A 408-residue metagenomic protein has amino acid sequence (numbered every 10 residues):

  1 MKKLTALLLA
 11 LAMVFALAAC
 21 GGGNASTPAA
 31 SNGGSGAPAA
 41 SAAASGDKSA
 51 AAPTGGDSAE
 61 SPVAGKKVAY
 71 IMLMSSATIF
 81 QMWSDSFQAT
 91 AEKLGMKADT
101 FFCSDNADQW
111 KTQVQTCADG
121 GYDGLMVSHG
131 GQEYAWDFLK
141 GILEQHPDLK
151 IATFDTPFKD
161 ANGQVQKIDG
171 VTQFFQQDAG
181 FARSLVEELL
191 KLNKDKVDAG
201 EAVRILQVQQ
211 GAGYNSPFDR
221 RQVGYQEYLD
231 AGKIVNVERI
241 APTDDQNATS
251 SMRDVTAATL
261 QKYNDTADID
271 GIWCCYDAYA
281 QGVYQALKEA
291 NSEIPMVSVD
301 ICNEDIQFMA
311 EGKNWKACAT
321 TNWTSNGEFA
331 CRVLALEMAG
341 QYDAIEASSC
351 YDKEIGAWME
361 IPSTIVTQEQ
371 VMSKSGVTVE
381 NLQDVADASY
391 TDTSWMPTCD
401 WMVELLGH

Functional and structural regions predicted by a protein language model:
M1-K67, E92, D119, G141-D148 (+2 more regions): Short, low-complexity disordered leader/linker segments with a strong preference for bacterial N-terminal type II
A50-E60, A64-K66, A202-A212, F329-H408: Hinge/cleft segment of the Venus flytrap/periplasmic-binding protein
G55, P62, W110, T172-V203 (+3 more regions): Hydrophobic alpha-helical segments within soluble ligand-binding/sensing domains
G55-S86, T90, D99-T112, Y122 (+3 more regions): Extracytoplasmic "Venus flytrap"
I79-M96, F181-L185, S216-N236, S251 (+2 more regions): Short, solvent-exposed amphipathic alpha-helices that sit in or adjacent to ligand/effector-binding or catalytic
E92-S104, R204-Q207, L229-T249: Short beta-strand elements in bilobed, periplasmic/extracellular small-molecule ligand-binding domains
D119, G124-H146, G224, A241-F308 (+2 more regions): Hydrophobic alpha-helical
K140-G180, G200, R204, N303-E311 (+1 more regions): Flexible loop/hinge segments that line or gate small-molecule binding clefts
